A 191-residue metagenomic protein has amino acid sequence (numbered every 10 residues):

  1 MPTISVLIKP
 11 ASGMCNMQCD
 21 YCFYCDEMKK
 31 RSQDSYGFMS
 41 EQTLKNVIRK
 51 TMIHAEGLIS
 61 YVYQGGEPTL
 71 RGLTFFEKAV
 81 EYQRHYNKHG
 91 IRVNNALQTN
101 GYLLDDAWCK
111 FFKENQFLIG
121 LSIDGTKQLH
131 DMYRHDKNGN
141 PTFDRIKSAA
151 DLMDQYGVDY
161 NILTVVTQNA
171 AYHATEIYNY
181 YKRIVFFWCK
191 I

Functional and structural regions predicted by a protein language model:
P2-Q42: Canonical Radical SAM [4Fe-4S] cluster-binding loop centered on the CxxxCxxC motif and its immediate flanking residues
I48-R49, I53-V62, R71-I191: Radical SAM/AdoMet-radical enzyme domain recognition
G66-E67: Active-site neighborhood of divalent metal-dependent phosphoester/pyrophosphate hydrolases
